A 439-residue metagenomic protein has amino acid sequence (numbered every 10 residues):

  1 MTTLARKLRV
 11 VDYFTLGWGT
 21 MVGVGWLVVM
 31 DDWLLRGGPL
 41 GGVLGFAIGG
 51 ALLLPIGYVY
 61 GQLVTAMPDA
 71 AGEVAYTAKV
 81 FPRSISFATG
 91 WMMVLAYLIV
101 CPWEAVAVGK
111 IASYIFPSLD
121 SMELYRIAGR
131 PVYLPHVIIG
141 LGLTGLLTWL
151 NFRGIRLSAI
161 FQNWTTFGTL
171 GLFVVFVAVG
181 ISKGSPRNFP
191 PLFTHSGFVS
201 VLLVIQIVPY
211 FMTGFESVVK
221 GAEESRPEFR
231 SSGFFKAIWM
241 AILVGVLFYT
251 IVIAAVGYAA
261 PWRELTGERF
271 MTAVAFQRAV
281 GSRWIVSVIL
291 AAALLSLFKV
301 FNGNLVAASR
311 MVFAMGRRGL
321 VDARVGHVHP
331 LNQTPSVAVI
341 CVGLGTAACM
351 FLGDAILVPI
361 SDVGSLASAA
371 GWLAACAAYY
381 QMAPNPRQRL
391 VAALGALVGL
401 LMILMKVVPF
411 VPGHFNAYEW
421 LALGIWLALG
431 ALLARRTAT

Functional and structural regions predicted by a protein language model:
M1-D31, L35-L40, L53-L54, Y58 (+6 more regions): Membrane-interface "cap" regions at the ends of multi-pass membrane proteins
T3-L4, G42-V43, D120-P135, N163-L290: Helix-loop-helix junctions that connect adjacent transmembrane segments in multi-pass membrane transporters
L4, V64, A88, G142-T165 (+3 more regions): Membrane-water interface regions at transmembrane-helix termini and the short interhelical loops of multi-pass membrane
W26-W33, L150-I155, S185, V321 (+3 more regions): Transmembrane helix-loop junctions in multi-pass membrane proteins
D32-L34, L44-G45, L54-T144, W149 (+2 more regions): Hydrophobic transmembrane alpha-helices that form the core helical bundles of multi-pass secondary transporters
F46-I48, F116-R153, T169-F176, A338-L344 (+2 more regions): Transmembrane alpha-helical segments of multi-pass small-molecule transport proteins
A75-A78, P82, Y114-L119, A237-N302 (+2 more regions): TM-loop-TM module centered on a large, flexible mid-protein loop between adjacent transmembrane helices in multi-pass
V363-S365, Y380-Q381, R387-T439: A generic transmembrane alpha-helix motif of multi-pass inner-membrane proteins
